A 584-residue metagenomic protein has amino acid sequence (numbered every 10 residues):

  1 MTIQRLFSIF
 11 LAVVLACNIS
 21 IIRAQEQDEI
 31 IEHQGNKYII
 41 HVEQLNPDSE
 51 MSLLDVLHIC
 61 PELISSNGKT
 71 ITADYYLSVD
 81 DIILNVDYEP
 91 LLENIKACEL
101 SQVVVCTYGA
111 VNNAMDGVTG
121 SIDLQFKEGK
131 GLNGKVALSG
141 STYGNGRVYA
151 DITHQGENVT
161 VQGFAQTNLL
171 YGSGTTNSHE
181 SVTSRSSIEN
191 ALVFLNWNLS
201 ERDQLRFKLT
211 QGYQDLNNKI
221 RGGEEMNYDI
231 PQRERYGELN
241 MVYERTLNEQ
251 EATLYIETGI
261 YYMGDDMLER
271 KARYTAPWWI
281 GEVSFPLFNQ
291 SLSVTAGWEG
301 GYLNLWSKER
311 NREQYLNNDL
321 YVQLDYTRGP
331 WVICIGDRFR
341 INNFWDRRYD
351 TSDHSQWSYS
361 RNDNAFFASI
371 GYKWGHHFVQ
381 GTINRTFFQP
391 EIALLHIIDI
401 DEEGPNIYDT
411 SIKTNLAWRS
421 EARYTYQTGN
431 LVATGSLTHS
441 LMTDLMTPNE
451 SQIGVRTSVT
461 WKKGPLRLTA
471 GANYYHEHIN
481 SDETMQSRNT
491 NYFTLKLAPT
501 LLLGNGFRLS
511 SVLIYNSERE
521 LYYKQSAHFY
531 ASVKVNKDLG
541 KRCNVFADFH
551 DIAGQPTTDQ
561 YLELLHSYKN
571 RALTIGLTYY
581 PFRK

Functional and structural regions predicted by a protein language model:
E26-H33, Y38, L54-V86: Extracytoplasmic beta-strand/coil segments of soluble accessory domains associated with Gram-negative outer-membrane
L53-V56, P90-L91, V103-V105, M115-A137 (+1 more regions): N-terminal periplasmic accessory domains that precede and gate Gram-negative outer-membrane beta-barrel machines
I82-G109: Short acidic/polar hinge/loop motifs at secondary-structure boundaries that mediate gating or recognition
L138-G144, G156, T167-Y171, Q211-D215 (+16 more regions): Transmembrane beta-strands of outer-membrane beta-barrel pores
L170-A191, N198-W278, L303-L305, R310-Y315 (+2 more regions): Flexible loop and strand-edge segments within Gram-negative outer membrane beta-barrel domains
E234-E238, H354-N362, F367, H377 (+3 more regions): Outer-membrane beta-barrel signature, preferentially recognizing the C-terminal barrel domain of Gram-negative
N430-I514: Gram-negative outer-membrane beta-barrel transporters
S567-K584: Outer-membrane beta-barrel "beta-signal"
